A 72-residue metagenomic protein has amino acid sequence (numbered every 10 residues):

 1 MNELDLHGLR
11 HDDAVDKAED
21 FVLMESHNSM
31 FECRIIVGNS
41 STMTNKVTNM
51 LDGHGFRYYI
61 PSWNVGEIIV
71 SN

Functional and structural regions predicted by a protein language model:
M1-N72: N-terminal targeting/trafficking signals and adjacent low-complexity tails
